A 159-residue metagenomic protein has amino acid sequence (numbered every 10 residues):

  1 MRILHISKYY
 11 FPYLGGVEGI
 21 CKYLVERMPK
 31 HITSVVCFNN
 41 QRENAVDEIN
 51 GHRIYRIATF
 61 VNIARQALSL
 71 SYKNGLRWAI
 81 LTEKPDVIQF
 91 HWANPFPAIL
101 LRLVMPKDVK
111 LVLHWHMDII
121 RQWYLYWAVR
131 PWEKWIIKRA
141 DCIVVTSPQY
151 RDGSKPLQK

Functional and structural regions predicted by a protein language model:
M1-R42, N50-I54, K138-C142: N-terminal subdomain of nucleotide-sugar transferases
F38-Q41, Y72, A93-F96, Q149-Y150: Short beta->alpha connector loops
I49-R77, F90-W92, L125: A short, charged, and often flexible helix/loop element on the N-terminal side of the glycosyltransferase catalytic
K73-N74, V87-D108, L113-W115, I120: An aromatic- and histidine-rich active-site surface loop
A79-L81, I136: Structural alpha-helical scaffold elements that stabilize or flank donor/cofactor-binding regions in carbohydrate
V109-K110, M117-R139, D152: Nucleotide-sugar donor phosphate/pyrophosphate-binding loop at the beta->alpha transition of glycosyltransferases
K138-K159: A short, active-site helix/loop in glycosyltransferases that binds the activated sugar's phosphate group
